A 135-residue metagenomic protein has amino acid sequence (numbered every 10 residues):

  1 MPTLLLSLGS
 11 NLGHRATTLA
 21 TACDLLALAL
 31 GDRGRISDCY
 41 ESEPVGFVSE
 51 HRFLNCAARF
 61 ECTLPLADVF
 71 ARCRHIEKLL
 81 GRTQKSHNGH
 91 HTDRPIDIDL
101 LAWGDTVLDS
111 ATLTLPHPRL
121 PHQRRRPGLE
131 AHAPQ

Functional and structural regions predicted by a protein language model:
M1-L30, I36-E41: N-terminal beta1-alpha1 ligand-phosphate binding loop
G9, E61-T63: Solvent-exposed residues in well-ordered beta-strands and their adjoining turns, especially edge/terminal strands
G34, V45-F53, L64-Q135: Flexible, gly/pro- and Lys/Arg-enriched active-site loops
